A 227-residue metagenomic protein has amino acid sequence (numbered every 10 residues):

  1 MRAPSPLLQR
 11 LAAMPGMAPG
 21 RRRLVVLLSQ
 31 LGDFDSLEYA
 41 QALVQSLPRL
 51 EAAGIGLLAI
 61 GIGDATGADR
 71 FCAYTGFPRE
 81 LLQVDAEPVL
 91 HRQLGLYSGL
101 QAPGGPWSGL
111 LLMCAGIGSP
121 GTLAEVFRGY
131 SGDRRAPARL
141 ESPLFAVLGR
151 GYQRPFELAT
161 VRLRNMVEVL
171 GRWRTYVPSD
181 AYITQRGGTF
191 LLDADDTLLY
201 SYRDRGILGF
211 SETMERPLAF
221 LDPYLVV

Functional and structural regions predicted by a protein language model:
M1-R23: A short beta-strand-turn-helix
P6-Q9, R79-D85: Short acidic-hydrophobic, aromatic-tinged amphipathic segments that line or gate anion-handling sites
P15-L50, G56-L57: Short active-site neighborhood of thiol/selenol oxidoreductases, capturing the structured segment around
S29, I62, A194: Cofactor-binding loop segments of dinucleotide-utilizing enzymes, especially the Rossmann-like FAD- and NAD(P)+-binding
L31-F34, A65, G206: Short acidic, S/G/P-rich loop/turn micro-motifs used as interaction or catalytic elements
Y39-Y74, L90: Structural microenvironment flanking redox-active thiols in thiol-disulfide oxidoreductases
V84-G206: Thiol/selenol-based redox catalytic cores and closely related redox-interacting motifs
I207-V226: A short, polar/charged loop-to-alpha-helix boundary motif
